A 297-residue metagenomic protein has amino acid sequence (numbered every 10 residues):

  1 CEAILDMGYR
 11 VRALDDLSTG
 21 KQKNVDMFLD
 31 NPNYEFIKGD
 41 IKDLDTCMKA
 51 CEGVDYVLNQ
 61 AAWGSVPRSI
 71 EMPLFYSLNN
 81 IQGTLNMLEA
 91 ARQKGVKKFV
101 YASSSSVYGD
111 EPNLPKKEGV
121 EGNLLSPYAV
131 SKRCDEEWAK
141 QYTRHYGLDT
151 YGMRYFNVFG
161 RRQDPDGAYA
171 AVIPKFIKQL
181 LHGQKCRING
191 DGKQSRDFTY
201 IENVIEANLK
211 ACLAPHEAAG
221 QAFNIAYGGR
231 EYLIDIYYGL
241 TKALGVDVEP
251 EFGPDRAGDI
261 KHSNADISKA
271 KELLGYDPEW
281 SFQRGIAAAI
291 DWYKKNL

Functional and structural regions predicted by a protein language model:
C1-V158, C212, P278-W280, A288: N-terminal Rossmann-like NAD(P)+-binding domain of SDR-like oxidoreductases, especially those catalyzing
A3-D6, K42, L181-L297: C-terminal substrate-binding subdomain of Rossmann-fold SDR/epimerase-dehydratase oxidoreductases
N86, Q163-D164, Q194-R196: Heptad-repeat alpha-helical coiled-coil signaling segments
C134, W138, Y142, V172 (+3 more regions): Hydrophobic alpha-helix immediately C-terminal to the catalytic Tyr-X-X-X-Lys motif of short-chain
A139-Y142, M153, G160, F176 (+3 more regions): Generic structural signal for nonpolar/small residues that stabilize regular secondary structure
G160-R162, A257: Short beta-strand->alpha-helix junction loop in the catalytic core of nucleotide-activated group-transfer enzymes
P165, A171-V172: Conserved catalytic loops of nucleotide-sugar-dependent glycosyltransferases that act on lipid-linked
